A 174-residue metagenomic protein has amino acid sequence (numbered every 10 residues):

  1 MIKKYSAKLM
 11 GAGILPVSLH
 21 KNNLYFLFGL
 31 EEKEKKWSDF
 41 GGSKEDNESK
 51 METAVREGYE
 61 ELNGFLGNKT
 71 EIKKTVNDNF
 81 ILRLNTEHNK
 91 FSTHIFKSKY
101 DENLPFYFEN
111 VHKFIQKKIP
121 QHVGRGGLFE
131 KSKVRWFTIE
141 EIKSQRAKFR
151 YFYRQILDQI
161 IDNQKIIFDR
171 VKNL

Functional and structural regions predicted by a protein language model:
M1-F40, H94: N-terminal strand-loop-strand
I2-A7, L82-N85, R125: Short Gly/Pro-enriched turn/cap motifs at secondary-structure boundaries
A7-L9, K21, T86-N89, F129: A generic fold-level signal
N22-G67: Conserved Nudix-box catalytic region and its N-terminal flanking loop in Nudix hydrolases and closely related
E32-W37, N103-L174: Nudix hydrolase/Nudix homology domain
K44, S98, I139-I142: Hydrophobic pocket-lining residues within nucleotide cofactor-binding pockets
L66-I81: A short coil-to-beta-strand element that immediately follows conserved catalytic motifs
D78-L104: Acidic pyrophosphate-coordinating catalytic loop
